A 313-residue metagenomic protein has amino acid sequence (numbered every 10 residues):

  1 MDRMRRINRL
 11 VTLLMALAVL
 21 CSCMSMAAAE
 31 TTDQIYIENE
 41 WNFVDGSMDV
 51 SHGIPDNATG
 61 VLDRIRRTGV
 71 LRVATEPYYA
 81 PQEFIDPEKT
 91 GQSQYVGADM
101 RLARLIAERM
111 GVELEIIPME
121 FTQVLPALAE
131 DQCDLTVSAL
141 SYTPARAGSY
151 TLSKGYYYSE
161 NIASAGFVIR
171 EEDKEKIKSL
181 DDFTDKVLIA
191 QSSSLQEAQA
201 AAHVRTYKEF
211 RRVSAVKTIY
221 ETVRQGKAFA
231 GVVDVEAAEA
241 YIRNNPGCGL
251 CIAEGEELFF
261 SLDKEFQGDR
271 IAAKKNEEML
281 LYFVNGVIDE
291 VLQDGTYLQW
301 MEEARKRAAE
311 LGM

Functional and structural regions predicted by a protein language model:
C21-Q34: Sec-dependent signal peptide cleavage junction
I35-L140: Extracytoplasmic small-molecule ligand-binding "clamshell" domains of the periplasmic binding protein/Venus flytrap
I37-D56, S193-V213, L250-A253, Y282-M313: Ligand-binding clefts/hinges and TM-proximal coupling segments of bilobed small-molecule sensing domains
A74-A80, I117-T122, D131, L135-P144 (+5 more regions): Beta->alpha turn/N-cap motifs
P77-A80, Q92-R109, L140, A163-Y220 (+3 more regions): Bilobed "Venus flytrap"/periplasmic-binding protein-like clamshell domains and structurally analogous long
M100, R104, E108, E113-D182 (+1 more regions): Acidic, polar ligand-binding/catalytic clefts
Q123, L140-S149, Q199-H203, R224-Q225 (+1 more regions): A ligand-binding cleft/hinge motif common to bilobed small-molecule-binding domains
Y158-E171, R243-N285, R305, A309-M313: Periplasmic-binding protein-like
